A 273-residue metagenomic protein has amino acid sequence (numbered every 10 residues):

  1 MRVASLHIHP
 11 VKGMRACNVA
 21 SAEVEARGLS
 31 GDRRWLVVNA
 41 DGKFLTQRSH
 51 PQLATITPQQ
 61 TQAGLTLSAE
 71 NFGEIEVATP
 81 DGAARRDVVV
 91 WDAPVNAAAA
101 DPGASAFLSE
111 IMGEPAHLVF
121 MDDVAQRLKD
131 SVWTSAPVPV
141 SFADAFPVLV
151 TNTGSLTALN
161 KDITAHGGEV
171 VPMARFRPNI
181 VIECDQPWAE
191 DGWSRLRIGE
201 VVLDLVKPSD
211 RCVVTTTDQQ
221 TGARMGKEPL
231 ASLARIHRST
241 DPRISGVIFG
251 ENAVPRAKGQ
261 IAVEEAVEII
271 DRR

Functional and structural regions predicted by a protein language model:
M1-R273: Metal-cofactor-dependent catalytic cores
